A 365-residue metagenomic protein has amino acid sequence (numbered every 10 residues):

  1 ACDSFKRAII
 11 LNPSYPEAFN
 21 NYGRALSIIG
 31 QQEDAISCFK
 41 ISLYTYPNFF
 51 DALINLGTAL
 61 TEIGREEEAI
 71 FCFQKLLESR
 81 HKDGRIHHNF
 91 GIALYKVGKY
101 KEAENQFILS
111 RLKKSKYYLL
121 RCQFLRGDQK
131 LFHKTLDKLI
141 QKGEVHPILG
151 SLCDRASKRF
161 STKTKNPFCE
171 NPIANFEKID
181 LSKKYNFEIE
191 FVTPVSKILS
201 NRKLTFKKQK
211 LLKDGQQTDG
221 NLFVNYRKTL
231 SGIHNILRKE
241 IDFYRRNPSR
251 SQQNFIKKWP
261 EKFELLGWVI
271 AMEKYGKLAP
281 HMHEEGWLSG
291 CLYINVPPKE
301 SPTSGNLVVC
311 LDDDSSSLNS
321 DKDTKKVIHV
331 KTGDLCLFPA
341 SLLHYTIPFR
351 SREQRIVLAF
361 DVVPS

Functional and structural regions predicted by a protein language model:
L11, T45, S79, L109-K113 (+1 more regions): Structural marker of alpha-solenoid helical repeat scaffolds
Y15, F49, D83, L112-Y117 (+1 more regions): Residue-level recognition of tetratricopeptide repeat
E17-I28, D51-E62, R85-Y95, Y117-Y118: Conserved alpha-helical positions within TPR/SEL1-like repeat arrays
T162-I256: Non-heme Fe(II)/2-oxoglutarate
S231-N235, D242-L337, L342-V357, D361-S365: Catalytic core of non-heme Fe(II) oxygenases with the double-stranded beta-helix
